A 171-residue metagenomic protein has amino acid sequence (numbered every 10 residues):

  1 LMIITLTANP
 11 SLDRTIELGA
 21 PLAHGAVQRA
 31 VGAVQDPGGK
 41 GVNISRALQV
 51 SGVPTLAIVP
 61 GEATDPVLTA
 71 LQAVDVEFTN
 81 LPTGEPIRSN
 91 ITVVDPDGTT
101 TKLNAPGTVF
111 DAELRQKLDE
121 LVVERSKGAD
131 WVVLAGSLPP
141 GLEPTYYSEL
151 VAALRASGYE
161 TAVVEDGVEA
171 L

Functional and structural regions predicted by a protein language model:
L1-L56: Glycine-rich phosphate/adenosyl-contacting loop at the front of the ribokinase-like
L6-A8, V59, T79-N80, V133-L134 (+1 more regions): General beta-strand structural signal in soluble alpha/beta enzymes
A8-D13, G84-R88, V168-E169: Short glycine-enriched loops at secondary-structure junctions
S11-D13, G98-T101, P139: Short, acidic Gly/Pro/Ser/Thr-rich loop/turn segments
H24-A26, Q49-A129: Conserved N-terminal subdomain of the carbohydrate kinase-like
V27-G32, A105-P106, A135-G136, R155: Short, basic, glycine/proline-bearing loop/turn elements
W131-L171: Conserved beta-alpha-beta core of the PfkB/ribokinase-like small-molecule kinase fold
